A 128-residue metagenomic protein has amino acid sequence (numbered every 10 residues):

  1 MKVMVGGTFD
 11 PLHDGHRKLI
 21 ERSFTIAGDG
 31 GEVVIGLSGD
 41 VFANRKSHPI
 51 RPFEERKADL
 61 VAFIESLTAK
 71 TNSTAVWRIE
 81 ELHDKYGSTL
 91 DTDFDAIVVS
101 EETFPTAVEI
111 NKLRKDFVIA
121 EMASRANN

Functional and structural regions predicted by a protein language model:
M1-N128: Nucleotidyltransferase catalytic core that binds NTPs
